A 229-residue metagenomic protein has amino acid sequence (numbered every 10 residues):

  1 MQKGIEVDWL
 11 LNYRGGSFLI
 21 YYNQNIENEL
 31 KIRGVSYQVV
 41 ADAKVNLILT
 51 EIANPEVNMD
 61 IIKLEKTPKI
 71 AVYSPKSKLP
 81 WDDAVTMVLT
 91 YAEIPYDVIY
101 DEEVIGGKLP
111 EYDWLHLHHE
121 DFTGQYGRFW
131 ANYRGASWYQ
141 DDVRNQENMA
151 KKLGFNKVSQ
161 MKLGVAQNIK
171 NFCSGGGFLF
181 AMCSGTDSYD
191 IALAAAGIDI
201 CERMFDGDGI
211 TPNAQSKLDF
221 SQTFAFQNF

Functional and structural regions predicted by a protein language model:
M1-C173, C201, F205-D208, F220-N228: Intrinsic-disorder/low-complexity accessory segments
M161, F180-A181: Short, contiguous, pocket-lining structural segments that sit at or immediately flank catalytic/ligand-binding sites
G175-G177: A short helix->loop->beta-strand "cap" motif at the edges of active sites that frequently abuts
M182-F229: An acidic, glycine-rich "communication" segment
